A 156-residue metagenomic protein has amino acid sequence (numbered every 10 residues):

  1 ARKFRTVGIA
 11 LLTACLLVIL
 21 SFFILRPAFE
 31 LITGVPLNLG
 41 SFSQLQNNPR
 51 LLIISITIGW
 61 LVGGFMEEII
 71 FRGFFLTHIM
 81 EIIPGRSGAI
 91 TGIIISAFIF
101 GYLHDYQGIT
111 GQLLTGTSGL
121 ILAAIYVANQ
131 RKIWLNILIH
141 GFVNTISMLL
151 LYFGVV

Functional and structural regions predicted by a protein language model:
A1-G63, E81: Juxtamembrane helix-loop-helix connectors linking adjacent transmembrane helices in multi-pass membrane enzymes
P49-V156: Transmembrane helix-loop-helix hairpins at the membrane interface of multi-pass integral membrane proteins
